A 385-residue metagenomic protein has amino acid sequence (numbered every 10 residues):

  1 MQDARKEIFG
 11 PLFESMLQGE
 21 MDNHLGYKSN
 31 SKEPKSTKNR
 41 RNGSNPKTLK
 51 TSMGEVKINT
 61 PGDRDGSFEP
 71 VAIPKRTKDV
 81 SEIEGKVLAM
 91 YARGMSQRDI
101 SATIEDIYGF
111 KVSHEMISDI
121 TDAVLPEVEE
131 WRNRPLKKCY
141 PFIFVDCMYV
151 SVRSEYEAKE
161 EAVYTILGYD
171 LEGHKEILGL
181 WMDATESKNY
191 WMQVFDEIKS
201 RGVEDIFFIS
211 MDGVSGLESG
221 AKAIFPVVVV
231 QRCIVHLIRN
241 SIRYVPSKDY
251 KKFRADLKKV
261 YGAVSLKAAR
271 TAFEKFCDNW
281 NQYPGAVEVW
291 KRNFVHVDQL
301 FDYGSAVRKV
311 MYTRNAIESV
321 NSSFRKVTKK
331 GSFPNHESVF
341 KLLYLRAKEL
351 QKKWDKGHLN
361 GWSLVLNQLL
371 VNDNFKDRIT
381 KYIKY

Functional and structural regions predicted by a protein language model:
Q2-G43, K50-M53: Subset of Sec-pathway N-terminal targeting signals
K28-S36, M95-F142: Electropositive nucleic-acid engagement tracts
N39-R93, G109-D122, K138, K188: Basic, short loop/linker segments at the boundary and entry of helix-turn-helix/winged-helix-like folds
P61-R64, A72-T77, D119, A123-M211 (+5 more regions): RNase H-like nuclease fold core
C139, K248-V264: A polyampholytic, Gly/Pro-enriched intrinsically disordered region
F208-S215, G220-A255: Conserved beta-strand -> loop -> alpha-helix junction used to position metal-binding or nucleic-acid-contacting
K259-Y385: Acidic/histidine-rich catalytic cores and adjacent linkers of DNA breakage/strand-transfer/modification proteins
